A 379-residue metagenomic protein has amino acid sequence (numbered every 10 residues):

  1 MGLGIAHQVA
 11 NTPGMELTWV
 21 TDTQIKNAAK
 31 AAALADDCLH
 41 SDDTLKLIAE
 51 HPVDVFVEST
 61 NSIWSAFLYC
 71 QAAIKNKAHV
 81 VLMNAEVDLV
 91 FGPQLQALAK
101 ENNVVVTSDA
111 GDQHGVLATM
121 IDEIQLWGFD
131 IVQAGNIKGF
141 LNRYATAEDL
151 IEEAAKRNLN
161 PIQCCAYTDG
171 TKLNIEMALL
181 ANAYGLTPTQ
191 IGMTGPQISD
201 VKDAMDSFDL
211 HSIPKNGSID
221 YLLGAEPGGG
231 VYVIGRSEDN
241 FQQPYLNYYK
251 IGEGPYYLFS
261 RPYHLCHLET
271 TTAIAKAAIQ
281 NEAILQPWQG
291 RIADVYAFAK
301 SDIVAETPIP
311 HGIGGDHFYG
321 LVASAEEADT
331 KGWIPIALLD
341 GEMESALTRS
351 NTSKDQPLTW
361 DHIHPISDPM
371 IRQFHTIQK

Functional and structural regions predicted by a protein language model:
M1-L34: N-terminal Rossmann-like dinucleotide-binding module
D22-T23, N61, N84-D88, A110-D112 (+3 more regions): Short, ordered loop/turn segments at secondary-structure junctions
D36-V55, S62-W64: A structured beta-alpha segment of the ubiquitous adenosine-cofactor-binding alpha/beta core
E50-F56, K75-V80: Short acidic/histidine-rich motifs immediately flanking catalytic phosphotransfer sites in two-component signaling
T60, W64-N76, M83-V105, D109-G111: Rossmann-fold NAD(P)-binding glycine/threonine-rich loop
A99-N103, T107-K172: Rossmann-like NAD(P)H-binding beta-loop-alpha module
E152-K379: C-terminal catalytic/substrate-binding lobe primarily of soluble NAD(P)-dependent oxidoreductases
